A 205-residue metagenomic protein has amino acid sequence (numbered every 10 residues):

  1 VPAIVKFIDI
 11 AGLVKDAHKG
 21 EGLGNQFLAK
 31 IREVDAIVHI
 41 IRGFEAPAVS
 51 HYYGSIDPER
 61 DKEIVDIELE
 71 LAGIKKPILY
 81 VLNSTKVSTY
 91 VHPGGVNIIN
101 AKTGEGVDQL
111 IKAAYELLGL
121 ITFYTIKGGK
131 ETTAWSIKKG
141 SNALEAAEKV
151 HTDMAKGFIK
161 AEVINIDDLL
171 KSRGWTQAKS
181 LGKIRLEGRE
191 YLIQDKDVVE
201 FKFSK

Functional and structural regions predicted by a protein language model:
V1-I37, F44-E63: Switch II of P-loop NTPase G domains
K6, D35-R42, D61-N83, G95-I98: Conserved beta-strand/loop subsegment of P-loop NTPase cores
I8-G12, D66-A72, R189-I193: A short, hydrophobic secondary-structure junction motif
D16, V49, E68, Y90 (+1 more regions): Active-site-proximal flexible loops/turns
A48-S50, A72, L170: N-terminal low-complexity/disordered regulatory or targeting extensions
I74-K205: C-terminal-of-GTPase-core extension/linker across diverse P-loop GTPases
